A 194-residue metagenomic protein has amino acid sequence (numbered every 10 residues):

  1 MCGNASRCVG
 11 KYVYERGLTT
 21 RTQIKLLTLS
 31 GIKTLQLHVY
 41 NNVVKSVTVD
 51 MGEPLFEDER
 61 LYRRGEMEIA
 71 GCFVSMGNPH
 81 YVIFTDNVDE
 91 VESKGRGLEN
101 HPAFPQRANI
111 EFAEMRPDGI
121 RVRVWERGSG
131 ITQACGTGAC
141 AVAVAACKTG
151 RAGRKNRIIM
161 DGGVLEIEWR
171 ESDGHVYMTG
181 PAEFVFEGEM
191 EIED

Functional and structural regions predicted by a protein language model:
M1-A134, A143-D194: Active-site proximal loop and beta-alpha junction motif in alpha/beta enzyme cores
